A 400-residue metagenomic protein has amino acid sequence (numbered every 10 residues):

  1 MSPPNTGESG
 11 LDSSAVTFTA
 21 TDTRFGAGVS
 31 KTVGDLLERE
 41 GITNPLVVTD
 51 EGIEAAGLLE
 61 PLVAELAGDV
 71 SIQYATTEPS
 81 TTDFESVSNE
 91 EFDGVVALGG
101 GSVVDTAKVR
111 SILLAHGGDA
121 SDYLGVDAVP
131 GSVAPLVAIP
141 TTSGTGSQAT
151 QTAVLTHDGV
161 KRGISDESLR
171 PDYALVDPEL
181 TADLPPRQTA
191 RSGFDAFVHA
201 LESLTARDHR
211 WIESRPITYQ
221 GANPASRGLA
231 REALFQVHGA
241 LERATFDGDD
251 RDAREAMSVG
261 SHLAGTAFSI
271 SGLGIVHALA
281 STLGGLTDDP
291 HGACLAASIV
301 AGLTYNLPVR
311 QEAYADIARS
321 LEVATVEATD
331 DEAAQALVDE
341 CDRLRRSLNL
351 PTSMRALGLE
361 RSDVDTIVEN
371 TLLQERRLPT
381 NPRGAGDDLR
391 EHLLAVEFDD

Functional and structural regions predicted by a protein language model:
M1-G94, M354: ATP/NTP phosphate-donor binding region
E38, A67, A115, G159-V160 (+12 more regions): Generic secondary-structure signature for well-ordered alpha-helical cores
G57-D122, D127-P130, L241-R254: N-terminal small/polar loop signature for handling phosphorylated ligands or for N-terminal nucleophile
T77-P79, S102, I112-L114, T141-G144 (+2 more regions): Acidic, glycine-rich active-site loops and adjacent beta-strand->loop/helix elements that engage anionic groups
A115-S214, D316, R346: A glycine/threonine-rich phosphate-anchoring loop and its flanking beta-alpha core in nucleotide/phosphate-binding
H209-E340: Active-site segments that bind and position negatively charged phosphate/pyrophosphate groups
A324-D400: C-terminal charged capping/lid subdomain of soluble metabolic enzymes
